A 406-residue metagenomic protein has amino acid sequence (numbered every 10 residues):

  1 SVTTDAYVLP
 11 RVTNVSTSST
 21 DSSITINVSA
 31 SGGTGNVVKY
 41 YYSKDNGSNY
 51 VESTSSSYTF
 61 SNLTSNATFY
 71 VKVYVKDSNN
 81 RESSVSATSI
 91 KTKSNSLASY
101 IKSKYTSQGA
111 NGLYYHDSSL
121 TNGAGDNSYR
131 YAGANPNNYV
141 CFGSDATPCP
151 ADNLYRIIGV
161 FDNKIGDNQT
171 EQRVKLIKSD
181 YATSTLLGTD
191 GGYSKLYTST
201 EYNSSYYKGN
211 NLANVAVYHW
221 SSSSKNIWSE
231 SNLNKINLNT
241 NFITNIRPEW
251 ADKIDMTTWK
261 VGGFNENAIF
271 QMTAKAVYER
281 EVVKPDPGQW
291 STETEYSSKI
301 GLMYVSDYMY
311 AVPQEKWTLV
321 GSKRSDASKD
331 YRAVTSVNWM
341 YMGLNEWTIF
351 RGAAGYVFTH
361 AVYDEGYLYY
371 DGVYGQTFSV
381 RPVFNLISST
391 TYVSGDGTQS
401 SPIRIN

Functional and structural regions predicted by a protein language model:
S1, L63-R81: Beta-strand-rich modules
S1-T3, K93-N406: Long, domain-scale functional regions
V8-S16: Proline-enriched interdomain boundary motifs that mark the N-terminal boundary and often initiate the first structured
S22-I26: Structural beta-strand segments of beta-rich domains
S31-N36: Short glycine/proline-centered coil/turn motifs in the loop regions of extracellular beta-sandwich domains
V38-Y42: Short beta-strand elements bearing conserved aromatic residues within extracellular beta-rich modules
S48-S55: Short beta-strand segments within Ig-like beta-sandwich modules, predominantly Fibronectin type-III
S78-S94: Extracellular fibronectin type III
